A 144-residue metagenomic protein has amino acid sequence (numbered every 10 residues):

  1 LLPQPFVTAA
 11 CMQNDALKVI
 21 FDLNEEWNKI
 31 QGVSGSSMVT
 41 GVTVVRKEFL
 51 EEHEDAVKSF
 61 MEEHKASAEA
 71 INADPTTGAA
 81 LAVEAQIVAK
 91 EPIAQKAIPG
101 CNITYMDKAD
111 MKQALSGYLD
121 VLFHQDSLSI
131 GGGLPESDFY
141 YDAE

Functional and structural regions predicted by a protein language model:
L1-L81: Pocket-lining segment of extracytoplasmic ligand-binding domains
T8-A9, V88, D138-F139: Short secondary-structure capping/turn micro-motifs that flank functional sites
V19-D22, I93, Y105-D107, P135: Short, solvent-exposed coil/turn linker segments
Q31, N102, D107-D110, L134 (+2 more regions): Solvent-exposed, flexible loop/coil residues
R46, A94, P99, I130 (+1 more regions): Glycine-rich, flexible loop/turn motifs
L50-Q125: Secondary-structure end/capping motifs
S116-E144: Conserved C-terminal helix/tail region of periplasmic/extracytoplasmic solute-binding proteins
